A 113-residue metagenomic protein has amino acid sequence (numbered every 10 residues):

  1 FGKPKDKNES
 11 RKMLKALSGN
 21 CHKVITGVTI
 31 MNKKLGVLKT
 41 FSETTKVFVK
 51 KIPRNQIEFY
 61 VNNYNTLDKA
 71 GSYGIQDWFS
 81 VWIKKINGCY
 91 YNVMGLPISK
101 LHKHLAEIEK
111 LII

Functional and structural regions predicted by a protein language model:
F1-I113: Anionic-ligand binding patches
